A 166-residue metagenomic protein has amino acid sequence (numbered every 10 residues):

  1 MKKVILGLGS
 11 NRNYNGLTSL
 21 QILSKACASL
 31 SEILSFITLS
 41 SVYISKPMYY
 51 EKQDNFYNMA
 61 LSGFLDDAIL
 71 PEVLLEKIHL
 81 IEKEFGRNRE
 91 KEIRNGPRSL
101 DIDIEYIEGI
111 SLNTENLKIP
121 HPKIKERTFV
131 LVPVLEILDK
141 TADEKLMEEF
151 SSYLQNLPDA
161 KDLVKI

Functional and structural regions predicted by a protein language model:
M1-K2, I166: Short, Lys/Arg-enriched, disordered terminal segments
K2-L8, R12-R94, E108-G109: Nucleotide and nucleotide-moiety/phosphate-recognizing core
M48-F56, E72-I166: Flexible, gly/pro- and Lys/Arg-enriched active-site loops
